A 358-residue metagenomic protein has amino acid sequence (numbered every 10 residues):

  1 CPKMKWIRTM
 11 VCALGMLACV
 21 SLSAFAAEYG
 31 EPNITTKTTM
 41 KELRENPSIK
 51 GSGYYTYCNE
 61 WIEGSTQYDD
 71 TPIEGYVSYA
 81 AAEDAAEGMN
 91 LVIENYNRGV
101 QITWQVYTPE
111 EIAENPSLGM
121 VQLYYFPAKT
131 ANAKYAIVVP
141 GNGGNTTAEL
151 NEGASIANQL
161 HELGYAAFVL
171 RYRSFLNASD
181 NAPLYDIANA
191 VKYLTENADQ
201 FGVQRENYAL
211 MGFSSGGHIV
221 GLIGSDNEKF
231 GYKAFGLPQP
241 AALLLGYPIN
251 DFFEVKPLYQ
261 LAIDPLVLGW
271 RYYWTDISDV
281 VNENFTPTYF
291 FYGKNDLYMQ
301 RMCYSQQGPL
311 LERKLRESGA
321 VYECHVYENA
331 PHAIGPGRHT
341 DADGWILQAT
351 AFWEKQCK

Functional and structural regions predicted by a protein language model:
A27-P47, P309-E312, R316-K358: C-terminal catalytic histidine-bearing segment of alpha/beta-hydrolase fold enzymes
P47, G51, Y55-A131, S179-D180 (+1 more regions): N-terminal cap/lid segment of alpha/beta-hydrolase-fold proteins
A133-N142: Short beta-strand element of the alpha/beta-hydrolase
T146-S155, Y172, R301-Q307: The serine-hydrolase catalytic nucleophile loop
A148-E152, L170-R205, G337-A342: Catalytic nucleophile-loop/oxyanion-hole region of alpha/beta-hydrolase and closely related hydrolase-like folds
L150-F168: Short amphipathic alpha-helix adjacent to the substrate-entry channel of hydrolases
N189-Y272: Primarily recognizes the serine-hydrolase "nucleophile elbow" in alpha/beta-hydrolase and SGNH/GDSL folds
A234-A242, P248-E254, L268-P309, R313 (+1 more regions): The feature captures the conserved acid-bearing segment of alpha/beta-hydrolase catalytic domains
